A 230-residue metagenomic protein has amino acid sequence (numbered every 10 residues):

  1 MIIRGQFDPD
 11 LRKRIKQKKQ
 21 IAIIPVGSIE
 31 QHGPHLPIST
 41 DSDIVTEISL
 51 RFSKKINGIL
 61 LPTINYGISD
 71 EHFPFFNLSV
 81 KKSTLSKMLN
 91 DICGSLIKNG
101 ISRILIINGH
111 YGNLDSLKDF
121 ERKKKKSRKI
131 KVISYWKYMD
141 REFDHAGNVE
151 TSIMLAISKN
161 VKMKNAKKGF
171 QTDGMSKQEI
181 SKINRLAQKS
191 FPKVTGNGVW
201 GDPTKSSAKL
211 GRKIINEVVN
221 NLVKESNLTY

Functional and structural regions predicted by a protein language model:
M1-R103, Y111-Y230: Extended, histidine- and acidic-residue-enriched regions that form the cofactor-binding/catalytic faces
